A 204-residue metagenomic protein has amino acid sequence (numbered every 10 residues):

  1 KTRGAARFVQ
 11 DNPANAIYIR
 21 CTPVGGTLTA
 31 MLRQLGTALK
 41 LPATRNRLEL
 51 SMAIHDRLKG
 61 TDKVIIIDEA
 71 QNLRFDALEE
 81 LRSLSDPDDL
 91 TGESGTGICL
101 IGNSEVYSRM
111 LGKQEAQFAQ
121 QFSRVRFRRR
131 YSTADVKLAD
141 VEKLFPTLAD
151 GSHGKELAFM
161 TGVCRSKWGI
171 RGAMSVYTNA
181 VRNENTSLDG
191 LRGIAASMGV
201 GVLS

Functional and structural regions predicted by a protein language model:
K1-F8, V24: Walker A/P-loop nucleotide-binding motif
A6-Q10, A119-S123, F127, S132-S204: C-terminal alpha-helical "lid" subdomain
Q10-V24: Conserved catalytic segments around the Walker B and adjacent sensor/switch elements of P-loop NTPase domains
A16-Y18, T27-R45: Conserved NTP-binding/hydrolysis module of P-loop NTPases
P23-G26, N72, G102-S108, D135-L138: Conserved nucleotide-binding/hydrolysis micro-motifs of P-loop NTPases
T44-K63: Conserved alpha-helical scaffold flanking the Walker A/P-loop in AAA+ ATPase domains
R57-A77, L81, D88: Conserved P-loop NTPase "ATPase switch" module shared by AAA+ and STAND
L73, D86-F118: Sensor-1/coupling segment of RecA-like P-loop NTPase cores
